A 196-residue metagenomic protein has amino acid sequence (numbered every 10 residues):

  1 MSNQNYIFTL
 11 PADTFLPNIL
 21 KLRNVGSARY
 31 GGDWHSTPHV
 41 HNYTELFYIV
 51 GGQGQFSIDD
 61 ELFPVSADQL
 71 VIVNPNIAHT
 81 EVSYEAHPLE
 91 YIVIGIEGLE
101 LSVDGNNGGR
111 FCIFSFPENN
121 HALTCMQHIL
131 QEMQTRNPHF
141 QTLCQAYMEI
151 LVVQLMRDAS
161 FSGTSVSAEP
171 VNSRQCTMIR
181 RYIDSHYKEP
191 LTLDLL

Functional and structural regions predicted by a protein language model:
M1-S66, L70, I77, E85 (+1 more regions): Generic protein-terminus/edge-of-domain signal
E45-Y48, H121-C125, Y147, Q154: Amphipathic, well-ordered alpha-helical segments in soluble domains
I49, V65-D68, V73, L151 (+3 more regions): Hydrophobic packing within well-folded, soluble alpha/beta domains
S57, S102-G105, Y182: Residues that scaffold the ATP/ADP-binding catalytic core of kinase and kinase-like folds
N76-L99: Ligand-binding loop in jelly-roll beta-barrel domains
G98-F116, T124: Double-stranded beta-helix
G109-N120, M133-C144, V153-L195: Short, Lys/Arg-enriched, Trp-marked, Pro/Gly-tolerant hinge/linker segments that flank
